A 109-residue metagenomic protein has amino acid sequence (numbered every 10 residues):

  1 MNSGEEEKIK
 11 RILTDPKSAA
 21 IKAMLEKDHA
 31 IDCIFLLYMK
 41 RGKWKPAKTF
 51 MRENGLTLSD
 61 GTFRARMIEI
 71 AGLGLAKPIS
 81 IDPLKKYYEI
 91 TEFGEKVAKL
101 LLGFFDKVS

Functional and structural regions predicted by a protein language model:
G4-I34: Short alpha-helical segments that sit at the start of domains
E26, F35-G42, L102: Short, locally clustered residues in the helix-turn-helix/winged-helix DNA-binding domain
F35, A65, K96: DNA-binding alpha-helical recognition surfaces that contact promoter or target DNA
G42-N54: Short acidic, hydrophobic short linear motifs in intrinsically disordered regions
T57-G72: Short amphipathic alpha-helical interaction segments
A71-I81: A short, conserved structural fragment
P83-T91: Minor-groove-contacting beta-hairpin "wing" of winged helix-turn-helix DNA-binding domains
G94-S109: Short, amphipathic alpha-helical interaction segments positioned at domain boundaries
